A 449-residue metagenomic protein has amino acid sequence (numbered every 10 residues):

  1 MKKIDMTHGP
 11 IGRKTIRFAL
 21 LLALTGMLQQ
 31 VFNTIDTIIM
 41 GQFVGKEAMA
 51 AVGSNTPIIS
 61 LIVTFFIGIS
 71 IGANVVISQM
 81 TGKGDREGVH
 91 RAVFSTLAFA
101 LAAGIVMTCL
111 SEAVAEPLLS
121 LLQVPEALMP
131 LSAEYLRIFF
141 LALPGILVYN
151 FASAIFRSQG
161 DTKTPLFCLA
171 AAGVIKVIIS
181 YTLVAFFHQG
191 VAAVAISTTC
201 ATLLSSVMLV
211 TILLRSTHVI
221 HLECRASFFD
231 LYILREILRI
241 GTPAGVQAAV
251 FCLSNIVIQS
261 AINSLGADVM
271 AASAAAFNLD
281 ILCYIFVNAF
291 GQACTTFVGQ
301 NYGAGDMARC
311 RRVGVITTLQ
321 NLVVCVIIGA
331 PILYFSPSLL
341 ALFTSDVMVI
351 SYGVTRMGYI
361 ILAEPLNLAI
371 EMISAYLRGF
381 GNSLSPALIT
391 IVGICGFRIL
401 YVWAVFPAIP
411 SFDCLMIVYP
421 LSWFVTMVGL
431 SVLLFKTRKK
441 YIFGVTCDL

Functional and structural regions predicted by a protein language model:
M1-A19, I77-P144, I175-I178, V184-T242 (+2 more regions): Short alpha-helical transmembrane segments in multi-pass integral membrane proteins
M6-F43, P57-G72, V76, L101-T108 (+5 more regions): N-terminal transmembrane alpha-helices
R17-D36, I138, Y149, A172 (+5 more regions): Transmembrane helical elements of multi-pass membrane transporters/channels
V31-A50, L119-E126, T182-Q189, A249-A276 (+4 more regions): Helix-terminus/linker motif at the lipid-water interface of multi-pass membrane proteins
T34-T37, C109, F151-I155, V177-T182 (+7 more regions): Alpha-helical transmembrane segments of multipass membrane proteins
V44-P57, S132, L136, A195 (+3 more regions): Small-residue hotspots at the loop-to-helix junctions and early N-terminal turns of transmembrane alpha-helices
M49-C109, I146-P165, Q259, A272-S336 (+1 more regions): Small-residue-rich hydrophobic transmembrane alpha-helices
S70, I138-R157, P165-G173, V194-L209 (+4 more regions): Short runs within selected transmembrane alpha-helices of multi-pass transporters and secretion channels
